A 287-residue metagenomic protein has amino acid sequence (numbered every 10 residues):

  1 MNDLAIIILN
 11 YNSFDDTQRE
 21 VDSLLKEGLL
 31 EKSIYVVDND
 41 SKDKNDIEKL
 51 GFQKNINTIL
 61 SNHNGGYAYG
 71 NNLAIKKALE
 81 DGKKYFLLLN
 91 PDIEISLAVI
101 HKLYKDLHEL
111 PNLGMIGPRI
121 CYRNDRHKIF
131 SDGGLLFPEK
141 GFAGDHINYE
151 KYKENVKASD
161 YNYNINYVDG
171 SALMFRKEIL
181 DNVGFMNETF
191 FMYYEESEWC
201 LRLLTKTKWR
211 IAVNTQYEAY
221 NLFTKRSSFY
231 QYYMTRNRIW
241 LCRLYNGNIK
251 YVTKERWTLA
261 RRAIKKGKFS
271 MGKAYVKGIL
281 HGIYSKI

Functional and structural regions predicted by a protein language model:
N2-I8, L24, S33-V37: Hydrophobic targeting segments
I8, S13-E27: Short, well-formed alpha-helical segments that are part of the catalytic scaffolds of diverse glycosyltransferases
F14, S23, V36-I47, H63 (+1 more regions): A conserved acidic beta->alpha catalytic loop
L60-D81: Glycine-rich, basic loop-to-helix element that forms the pyrophosphate-binding segment of sugar-nucleotide handling
K83-E94: Short beta-strand-to-loop acidic/aromatic patch adjacent to the donor-nucleotide binding site
I93-I95, H101-V183: Acidic/His-rich active-site region of diverse nucleotide-sugar glycosyltransferases
N166-F185, T189-Y217: A short, conserved alpha-helix in the catalytic core of glycosyltransferases
F229-I239, R243-I287: Non-catalytic, C-terminal membrane-associated alpha-helical segments of glycosyltransferases
